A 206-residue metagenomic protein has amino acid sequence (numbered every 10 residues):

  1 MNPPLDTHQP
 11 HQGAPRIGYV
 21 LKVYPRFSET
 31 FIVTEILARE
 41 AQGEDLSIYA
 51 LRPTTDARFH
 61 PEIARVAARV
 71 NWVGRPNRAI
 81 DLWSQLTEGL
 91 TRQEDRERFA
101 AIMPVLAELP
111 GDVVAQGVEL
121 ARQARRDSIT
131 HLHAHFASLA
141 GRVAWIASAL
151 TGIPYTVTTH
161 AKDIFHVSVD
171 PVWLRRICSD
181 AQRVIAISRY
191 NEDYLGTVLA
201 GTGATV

Functional and structural regions predicted by a protein language model:
M1-P76, D127, I153, S179-R183: N-terminal subdomain of nucleotide-sugar transferases
V23-P25, E108-G111, T159-F165: Short, flexible loop segments at the rims of nucleotide/cofactor-binding pockets, characterized by
S28, A140-V143, E192: Short, well-ordered alpha-helical microsegments
A50-G117: Conserved N-terminal ligand/cofactor-binding loop architecture of enzyme catalytic domains
L51, H135-F136, A186-S188: Replace "coordinates the UDP/GDP/TDP-sugar" with "coordinates nucleotide-activated sugar donors
N71-W72, E108-L109, E119-L139: Short N-terminal targeting/anchoring amphipathic segment
Y155-Q182: A conserved, positively charged/aromatic
S179-V206: A short, active-site helix/loop in glycosyltransferases that binds the activated sugar's phosphate group
